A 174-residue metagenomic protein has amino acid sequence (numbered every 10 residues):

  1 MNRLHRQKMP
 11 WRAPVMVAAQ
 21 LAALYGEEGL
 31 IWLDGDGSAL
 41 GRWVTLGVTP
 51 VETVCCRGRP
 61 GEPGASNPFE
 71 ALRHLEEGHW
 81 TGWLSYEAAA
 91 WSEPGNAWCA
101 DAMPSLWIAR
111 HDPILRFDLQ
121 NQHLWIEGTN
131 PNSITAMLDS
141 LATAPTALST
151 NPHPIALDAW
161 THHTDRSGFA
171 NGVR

Functional and structural regions predicted by a protein language model:
M1-R174: Signature of the chorismate-utilizing enzyme
